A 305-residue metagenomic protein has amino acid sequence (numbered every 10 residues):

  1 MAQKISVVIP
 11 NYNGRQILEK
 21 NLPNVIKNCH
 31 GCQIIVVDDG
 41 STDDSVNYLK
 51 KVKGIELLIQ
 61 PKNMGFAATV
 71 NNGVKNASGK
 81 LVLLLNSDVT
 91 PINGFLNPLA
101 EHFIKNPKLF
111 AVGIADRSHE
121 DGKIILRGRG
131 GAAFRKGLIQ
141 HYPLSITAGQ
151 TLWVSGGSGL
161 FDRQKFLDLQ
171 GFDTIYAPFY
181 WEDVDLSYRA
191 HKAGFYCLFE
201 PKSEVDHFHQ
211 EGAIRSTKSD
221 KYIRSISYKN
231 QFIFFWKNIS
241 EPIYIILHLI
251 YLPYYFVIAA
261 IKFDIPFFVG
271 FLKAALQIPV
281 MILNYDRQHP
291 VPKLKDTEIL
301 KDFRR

Functional and structural regions predicted by a protein language model:
P23-C32: Short, acidic, metal-binding catalytic loop of nucleotide-sugar glycosyltransferases
N24, D38-N47, K62: A conserved acidic beta->alpha catalytic loop
Q60-A77, S87, P98: Glycine-rich, basic loop-to-helix element that forms the pyrophosphate-binding segment of sugar-nucleotide handling
V82: Short aromatic/hydrophobic "clamp" motif used to bind/position activated sugar donors
V89-R127: Conserved donor NDP-sugar-binding/catalytic core segment of glycosyltransferases
I114, G131-L152: Short, flexible, basic/aromatic active-site loop/helix in glycosyltransferases
L152-Q170, I175-D206: A short, conserved alpha-helix in the catalytic core of glycosyltransferases
E241-R305: Non-catalytic, C-terminal membrane-associated alpha-helical segments of glycosyltransferases
